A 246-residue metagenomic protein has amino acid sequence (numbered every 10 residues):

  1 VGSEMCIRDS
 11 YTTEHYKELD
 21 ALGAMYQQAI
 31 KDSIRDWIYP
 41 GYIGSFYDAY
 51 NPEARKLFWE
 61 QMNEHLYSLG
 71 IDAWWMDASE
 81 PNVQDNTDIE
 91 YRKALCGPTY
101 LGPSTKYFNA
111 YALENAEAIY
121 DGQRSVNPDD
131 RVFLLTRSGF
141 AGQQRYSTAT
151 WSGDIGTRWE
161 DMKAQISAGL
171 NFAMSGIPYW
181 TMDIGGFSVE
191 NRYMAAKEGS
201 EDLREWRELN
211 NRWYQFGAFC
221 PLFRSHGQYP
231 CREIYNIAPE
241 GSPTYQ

Functional and structural regions predicted by a protein language model:
S3, R8-Q246: Catalytic-domain carbohydrate-binding cleft regions of carbohydrate-active enzymes
